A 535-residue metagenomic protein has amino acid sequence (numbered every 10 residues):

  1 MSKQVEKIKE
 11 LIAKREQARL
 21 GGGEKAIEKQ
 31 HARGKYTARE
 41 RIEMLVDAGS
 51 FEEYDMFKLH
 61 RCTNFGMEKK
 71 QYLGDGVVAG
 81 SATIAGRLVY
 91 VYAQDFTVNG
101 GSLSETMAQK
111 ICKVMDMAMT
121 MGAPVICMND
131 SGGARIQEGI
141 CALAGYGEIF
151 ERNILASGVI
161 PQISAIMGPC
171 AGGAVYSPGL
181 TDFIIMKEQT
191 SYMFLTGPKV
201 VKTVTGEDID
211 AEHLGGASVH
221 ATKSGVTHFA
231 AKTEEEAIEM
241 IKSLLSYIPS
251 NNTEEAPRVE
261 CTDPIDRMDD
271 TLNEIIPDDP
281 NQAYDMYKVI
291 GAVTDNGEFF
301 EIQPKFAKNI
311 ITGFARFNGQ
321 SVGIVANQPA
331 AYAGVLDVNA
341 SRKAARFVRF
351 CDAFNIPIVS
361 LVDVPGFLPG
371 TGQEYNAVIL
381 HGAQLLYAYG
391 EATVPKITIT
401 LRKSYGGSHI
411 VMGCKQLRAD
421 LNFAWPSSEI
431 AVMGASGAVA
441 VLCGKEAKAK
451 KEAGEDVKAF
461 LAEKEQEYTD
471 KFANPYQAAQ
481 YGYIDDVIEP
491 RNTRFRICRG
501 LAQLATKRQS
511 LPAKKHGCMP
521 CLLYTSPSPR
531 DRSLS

Functional and structural regions predicted by a protein language model:
M1-L523: Ligand-binding clefts of soluble mixed alpha/beta catalytic domains
Y524-D531: Conserved small/polar residues in nucleotide/adenosyl-binding loops
L534-S535: N-terminal low-complexity segments that are often proline-rich with Ser/Thr-Pro
